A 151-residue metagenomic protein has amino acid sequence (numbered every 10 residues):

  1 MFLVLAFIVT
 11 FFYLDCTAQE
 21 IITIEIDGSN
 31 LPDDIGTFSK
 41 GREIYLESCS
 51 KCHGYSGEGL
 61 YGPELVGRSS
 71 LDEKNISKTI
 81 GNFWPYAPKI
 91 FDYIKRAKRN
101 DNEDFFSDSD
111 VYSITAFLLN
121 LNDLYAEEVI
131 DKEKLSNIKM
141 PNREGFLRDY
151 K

Functional and structural regions predicted by a protein language model:
L3-F11: Bacterial N-terminal signal peptides
T17-I44, N102: Electrostatic cytochrome c docking/interface patches
D33-T37, K78, N82, Y86 (+1 more regions): Extracytoplasmic/periplasmic, Sec-exported soluble proteins
D34-L60, V66: Sequence/structural segment immediately N-terminal to covalent heme-attachment motifs in c-type and related
T37, Y45, Y86, I90 (+1 more regions): Stable alpha-helical elements in mature extracytoplasmic
L46, S50, K95-N100, A116-D123: Sec-exported extracytoplasmic/periplasmic mature domains
E58-F91, K95: Gly/Gly-Pro-rich "capping" loops immediately C-terminal to redox-active cysteine motifs in periplasmic/lumenal
F106-K151: Flexible coil segments in periplasmic/lumen-exposed cytochrome c-class electron-transfer proteins
